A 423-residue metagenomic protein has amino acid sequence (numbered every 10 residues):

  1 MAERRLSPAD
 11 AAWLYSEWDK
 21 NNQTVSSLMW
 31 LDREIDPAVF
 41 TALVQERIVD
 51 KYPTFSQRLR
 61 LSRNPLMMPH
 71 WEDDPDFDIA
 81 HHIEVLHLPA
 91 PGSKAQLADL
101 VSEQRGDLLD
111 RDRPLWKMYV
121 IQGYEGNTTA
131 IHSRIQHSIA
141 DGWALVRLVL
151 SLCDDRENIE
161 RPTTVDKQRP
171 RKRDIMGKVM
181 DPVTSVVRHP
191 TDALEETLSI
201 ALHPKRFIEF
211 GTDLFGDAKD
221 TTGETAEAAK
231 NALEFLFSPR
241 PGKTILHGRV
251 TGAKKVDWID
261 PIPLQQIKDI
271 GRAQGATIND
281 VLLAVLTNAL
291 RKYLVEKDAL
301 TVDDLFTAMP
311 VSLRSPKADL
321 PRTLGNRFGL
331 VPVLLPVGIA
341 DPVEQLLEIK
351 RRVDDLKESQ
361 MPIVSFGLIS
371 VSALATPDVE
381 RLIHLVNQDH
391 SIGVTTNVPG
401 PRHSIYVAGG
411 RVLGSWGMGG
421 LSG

Functional and structural regions predicted by a protein language model:
M1-P8, E17, S26-D50, Q57-G423: Soluble acyl-CoA-dependent acyltransferase catalytic core bearing the H(X)4D motif
A11-A12: Non-catalytic interaction/regulatory segments
N21-Q23: Surface-exposed beta-strand-to-loop junctions that form interaction patches on eukaryotic regulatory domains
